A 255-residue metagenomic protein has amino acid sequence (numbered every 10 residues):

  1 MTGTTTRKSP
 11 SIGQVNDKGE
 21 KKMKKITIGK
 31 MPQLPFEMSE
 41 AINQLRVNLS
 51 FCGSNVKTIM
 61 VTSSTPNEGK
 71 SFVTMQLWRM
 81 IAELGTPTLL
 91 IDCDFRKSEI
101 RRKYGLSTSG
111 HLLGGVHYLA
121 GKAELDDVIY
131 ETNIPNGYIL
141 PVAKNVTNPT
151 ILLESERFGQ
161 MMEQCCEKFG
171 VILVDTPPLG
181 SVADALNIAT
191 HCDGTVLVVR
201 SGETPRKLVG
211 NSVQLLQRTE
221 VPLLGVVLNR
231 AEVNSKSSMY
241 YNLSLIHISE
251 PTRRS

Functional and structural regions predicted by a protein language model:
G3-K22: Short, Lys/Arg-enriched N-terminal segments with co-localized hydrophobic residues within the first ~10-30 amino acids
D17-T27, A143, V227-S235: Beta-strand-loop-alpha "switch" segments that mediate conformational coupling across diverse proteins
K21-N43, V47-S54, S63-E68, P87-E167: P-loop/Walker-type NTP enzyme "switch/lid" segment
V73: Hydrophobic positions on the alpha1 helix immediately C-terminal to the Walker A/P-loop
Q76, M80: Active-site signature of alpha/beta-hydrolase-fold catalytic machinery across serine- and Asp/Cys-nucleophile hydrolases
T150-N242: Conserved catalytic-core segment of NTP-binding enzymes
I246-S255: Single conserved hydrophobic/aromatic residue that forms the stacking wall/gate of nucleotide- or nucleobase-binding
